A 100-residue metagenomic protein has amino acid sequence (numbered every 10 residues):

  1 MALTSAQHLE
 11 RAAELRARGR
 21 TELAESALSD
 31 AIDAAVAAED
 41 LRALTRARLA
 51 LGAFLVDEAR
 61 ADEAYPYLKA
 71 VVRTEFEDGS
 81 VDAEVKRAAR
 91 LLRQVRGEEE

Functional and structural regions predicted by a protein language model:
A2, L9-E10, L49, R90: TPR/TPR-like alpha-solenoid signature
A2-L3, E22, R42, A83: Residue signature of alpha-solenoid helical repeat architecture, marking inter-repeat boundaries and helix-start
A6-Q7, R46, A83-R87: Residue register of alpha-helical TPR repeats
S29-A34, K69-E77: Amphipathic alpha-helical segments of tetratricopeptide repeats
E39, G79-S80: Structural signature of alpha-solenoid helical repeat scaffolds
